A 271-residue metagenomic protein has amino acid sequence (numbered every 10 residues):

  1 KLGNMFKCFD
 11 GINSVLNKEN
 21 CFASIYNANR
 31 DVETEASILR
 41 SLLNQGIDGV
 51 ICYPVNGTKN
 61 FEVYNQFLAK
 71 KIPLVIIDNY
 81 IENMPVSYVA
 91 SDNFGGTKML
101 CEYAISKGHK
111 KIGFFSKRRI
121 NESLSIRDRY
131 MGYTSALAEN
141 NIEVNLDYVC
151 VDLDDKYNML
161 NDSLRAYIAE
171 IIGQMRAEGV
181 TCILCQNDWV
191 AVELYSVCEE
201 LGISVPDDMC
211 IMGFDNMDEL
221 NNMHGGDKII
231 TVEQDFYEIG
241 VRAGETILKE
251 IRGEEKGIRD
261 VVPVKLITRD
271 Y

Functional and structural regions predicted by a protein language model:
K1-E102, S106, G173-E178: Alpha-helical recognition/docking segments in bacterial nutrient-uptake and carbohydrate-utilization systems
N4-K18, M99, L124-V144, E193 (+1 more regions): Short, solvent-exposed amphipathic alpha-helices that sit in or adjacent to ligand/effector-binding or catalytic
L16-A28, T134-S163: Short beta-strand elements in bilobed, periplasmic/extracellular small-molecule ligand-binding domains
S87-F114, M131-S135, D162-G173, A191 (+1 more regions): Hydrophobic alpha-helical segments within soluble ligand-binding/sensing domains
N93, I126, Q186-N187: Helix N-cap/beta->alpha junction signal
K98-I142, I258-Y271: An alpha-beta-alpha
K111, V144-D147, V205-I211: Short acidic capping loops at alpha-helix termini that bridge into adjacent secondary structure
R165, A169-Y271: Flexible loop/turn connectors
